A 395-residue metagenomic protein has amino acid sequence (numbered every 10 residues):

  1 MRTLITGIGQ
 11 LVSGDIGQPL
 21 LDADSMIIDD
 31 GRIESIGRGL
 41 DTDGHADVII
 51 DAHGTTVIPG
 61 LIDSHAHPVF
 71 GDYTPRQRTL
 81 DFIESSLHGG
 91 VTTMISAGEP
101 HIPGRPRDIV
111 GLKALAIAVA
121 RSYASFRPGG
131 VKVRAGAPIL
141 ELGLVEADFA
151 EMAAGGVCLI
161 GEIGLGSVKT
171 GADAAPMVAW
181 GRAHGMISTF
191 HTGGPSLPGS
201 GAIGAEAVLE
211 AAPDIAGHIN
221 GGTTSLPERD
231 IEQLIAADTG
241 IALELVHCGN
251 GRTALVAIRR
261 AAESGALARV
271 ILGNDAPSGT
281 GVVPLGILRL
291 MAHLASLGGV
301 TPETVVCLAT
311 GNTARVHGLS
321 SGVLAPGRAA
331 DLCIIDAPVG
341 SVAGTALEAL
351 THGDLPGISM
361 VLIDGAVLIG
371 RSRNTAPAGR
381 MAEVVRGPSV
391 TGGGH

Functional and structural regions predicted by a protein language model:
M1-D43: N-terminal metal-binding scaffold of metallo-dependent hydrolase/deaminase domains
V12-A23, R315-H352: Acidic, glycine-enriched loop/beta-strand segments at the rims of small-molecule binding/catalytic pockets
T42, D47, D51-L115: Metal-associated gating/positioning segment near the N- to mid-region
S64-Q77, K132-V145, G193: Active-site mouth loops of central-metabolism enzymes
I83-G166: Divalent-metal coordination cores built from histidine and acidic residues
C158-G281, G298: Active-site core of metal-dependent hydrolases
R260-P338: His/Asp/Glu-enriched, well-ordered alpha-helical/loop segment that forms or immediately abuts the divalent-metal
A330-V384: C-terminal cap of metal-dependent C-N hydrolases
